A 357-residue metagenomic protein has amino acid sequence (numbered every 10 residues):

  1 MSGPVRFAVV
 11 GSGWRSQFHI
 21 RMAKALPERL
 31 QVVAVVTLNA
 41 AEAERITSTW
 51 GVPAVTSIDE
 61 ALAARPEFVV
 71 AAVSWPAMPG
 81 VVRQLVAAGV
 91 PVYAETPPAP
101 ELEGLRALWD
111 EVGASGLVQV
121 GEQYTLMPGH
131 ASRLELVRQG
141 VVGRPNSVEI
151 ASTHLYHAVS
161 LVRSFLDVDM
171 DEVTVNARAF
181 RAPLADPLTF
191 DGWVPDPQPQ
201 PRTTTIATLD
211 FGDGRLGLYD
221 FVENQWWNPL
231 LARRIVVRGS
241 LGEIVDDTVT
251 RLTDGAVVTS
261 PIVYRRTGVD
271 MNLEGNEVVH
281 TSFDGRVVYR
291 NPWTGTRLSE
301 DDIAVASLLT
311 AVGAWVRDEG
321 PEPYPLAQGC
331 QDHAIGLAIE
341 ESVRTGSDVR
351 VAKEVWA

Functional and structural regions predicted by a protein language model:
M1-P4, E60, F68-V70, L117 (+1 more regions): C-terminal helix-rich "cap/oligomerization" subdomain common to oxidoreductases
M1-W50: N-terminal Rossmann-like dinucleotide-binding module
P53-A64: Short acidic low-complexity segments
E67-F68, S74-W75, P79-T125: Beta-strand-loop-alpha-helix segment that lines the small-molecule cofactor/substrate pocket of alpha/beta enzymes
D110-L117, E135-R144, R163-D169: Basic phosphate/pyrophosphate-binding loop/patch that engages nucleotide-derived ligands
P128-S147, A158: Rossmann-like NAD(P)H-binding beta-loop-alpha module
R144-A232, V236, A327: Rossmann-like dinucleotide-binding domain that binds NAD(P)(H)
F211, I235-V236, L241-P323, A357: C-terminal glycine/acidic-rich active-site capping loop/insertion
